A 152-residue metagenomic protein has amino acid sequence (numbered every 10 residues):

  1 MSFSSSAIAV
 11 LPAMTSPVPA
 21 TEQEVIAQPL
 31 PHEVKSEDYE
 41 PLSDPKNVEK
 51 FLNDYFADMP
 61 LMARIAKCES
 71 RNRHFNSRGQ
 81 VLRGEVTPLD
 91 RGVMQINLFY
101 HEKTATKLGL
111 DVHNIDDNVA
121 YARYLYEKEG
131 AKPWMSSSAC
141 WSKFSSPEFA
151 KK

Functional and structural regions predicted by a protein language model:
S2-N72: Export/targeting segments at the very N-terminus of extracytoplasmic proteins
I26-P29, G79-L89: Phosphate-binding glycine-rich loops and adjacent basic patches that engage nucleotide phosphates, nucleic-acid
E37-P45, D54-M59, V86-D90, L108-V119: Solvent-exposed, acidic/flexible segments
E49, R78-G79, L108: Short secondary-structure boundary micro-motifs
K50-D54, L82-E85, R123: Generic structural signal for short, flexible, solvent-exposed coil/loop and linker residues
M59-R64, H74-V81, A131-K143: Surface-exposed patches in mature extracellular/periplasmic domains of secreted proteins
R73-N76, K103-A105: Short, solvent-exposed loop/turn elements at domain surfaces
L89-K152: Catalytic and binding regions of secreted/periplasmic enzymes and modules that target cell-wall glycans
